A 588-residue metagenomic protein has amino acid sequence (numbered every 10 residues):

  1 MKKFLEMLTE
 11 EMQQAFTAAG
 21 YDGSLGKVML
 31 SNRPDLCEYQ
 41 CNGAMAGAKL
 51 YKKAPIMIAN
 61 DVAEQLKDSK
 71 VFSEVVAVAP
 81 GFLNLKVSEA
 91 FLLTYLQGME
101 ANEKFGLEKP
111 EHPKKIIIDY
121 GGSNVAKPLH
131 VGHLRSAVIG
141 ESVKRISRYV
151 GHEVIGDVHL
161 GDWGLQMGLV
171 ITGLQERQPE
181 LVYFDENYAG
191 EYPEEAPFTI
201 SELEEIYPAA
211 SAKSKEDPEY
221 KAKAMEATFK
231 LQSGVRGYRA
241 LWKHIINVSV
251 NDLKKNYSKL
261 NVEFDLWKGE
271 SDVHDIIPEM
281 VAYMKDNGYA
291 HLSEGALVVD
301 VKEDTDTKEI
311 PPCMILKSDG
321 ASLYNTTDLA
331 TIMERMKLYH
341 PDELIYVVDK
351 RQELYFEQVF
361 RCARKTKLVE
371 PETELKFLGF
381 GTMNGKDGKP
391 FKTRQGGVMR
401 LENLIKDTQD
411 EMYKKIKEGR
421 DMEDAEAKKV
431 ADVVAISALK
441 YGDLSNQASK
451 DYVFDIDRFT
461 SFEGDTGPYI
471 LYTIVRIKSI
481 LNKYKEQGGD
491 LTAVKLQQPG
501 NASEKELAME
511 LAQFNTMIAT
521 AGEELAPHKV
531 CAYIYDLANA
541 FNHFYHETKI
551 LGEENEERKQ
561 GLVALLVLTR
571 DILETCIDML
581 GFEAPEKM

Functional and structural regions predicted by a protein language model:
M1-L93, P110-M588: Non-catalytic interaction-recognition regions
T94-M99: Short, charged, solvent-exposed linker or helix-capping segments at domain edges/interfaces that act as flexible hinges
E100-P110: Flexible, low-complexity linker/hinge segments
